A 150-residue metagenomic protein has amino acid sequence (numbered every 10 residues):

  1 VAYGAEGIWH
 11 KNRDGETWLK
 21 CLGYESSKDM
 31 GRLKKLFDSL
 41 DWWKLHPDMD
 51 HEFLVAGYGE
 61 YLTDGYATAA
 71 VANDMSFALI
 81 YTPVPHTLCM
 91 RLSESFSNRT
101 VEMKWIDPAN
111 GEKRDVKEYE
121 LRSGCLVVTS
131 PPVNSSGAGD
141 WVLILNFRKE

Functional and structural regions predicted by a protein language model:
V1-D115, P131-E150: Aromatic- and carboxylate-lined catalytic core of secreted/periplasmic carbohydrate-active enzymes
D115-S123: Solvent-exposed serine/threonine-rich low-complexity stretches and specific carbohydrate-binding patches
